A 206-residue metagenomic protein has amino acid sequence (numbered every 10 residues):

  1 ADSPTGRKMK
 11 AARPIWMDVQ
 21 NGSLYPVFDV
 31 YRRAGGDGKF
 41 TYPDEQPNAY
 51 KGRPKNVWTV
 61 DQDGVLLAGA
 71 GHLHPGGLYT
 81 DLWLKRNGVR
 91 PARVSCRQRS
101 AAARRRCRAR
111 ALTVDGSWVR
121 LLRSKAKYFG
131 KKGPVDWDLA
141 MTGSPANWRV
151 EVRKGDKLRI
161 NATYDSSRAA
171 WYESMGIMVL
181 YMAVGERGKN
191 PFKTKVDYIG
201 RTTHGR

Functional and structural regions predicted by a protein language model:
A1-R206: Beta-strand-centric surfaces of beta-sandwich/beta-rich domains
